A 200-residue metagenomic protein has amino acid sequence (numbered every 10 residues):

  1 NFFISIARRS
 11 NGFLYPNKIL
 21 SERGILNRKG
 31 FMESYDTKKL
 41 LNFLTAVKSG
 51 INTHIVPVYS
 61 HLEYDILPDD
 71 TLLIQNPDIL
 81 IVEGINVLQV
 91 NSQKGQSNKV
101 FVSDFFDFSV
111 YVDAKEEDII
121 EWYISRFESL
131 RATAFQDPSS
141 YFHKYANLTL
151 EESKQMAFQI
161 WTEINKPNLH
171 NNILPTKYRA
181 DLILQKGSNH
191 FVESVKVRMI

Functional and structural regions predicted by a protein language model:
F3, S103-F108, Y178-D181: Short glycine-/polar-rich loops that comprise or flank the Walker A/P-loop and associated switch/sensor motifs
F3-L67, L73, I79: Conserved nucleotide-sensing/catalytic segment adjacent to the nucleotide-binding pocket in NTP-handling enzymes
I6-R8, I81, F108-V110, L182-L184: Hydrophobic/aromatic beta-strand patches that form the interior of the parallel beta-sheet core in alpha/beta enzyme
Y15-N17, Q89-V90, I119, E193: Conserved protein kinase catalytic core
I66-F135: ATP-dependent NMP and nucleoside kinases share a basic, alpha-helical "lid"
Q75, E128-S129, Y145-I200: NTP-dependent small-molecule kinase module
F135-H143: N-terminal leader/propeptide and maturation segments of large enzyme subunits in energy/redox metabolism and hydrolases
